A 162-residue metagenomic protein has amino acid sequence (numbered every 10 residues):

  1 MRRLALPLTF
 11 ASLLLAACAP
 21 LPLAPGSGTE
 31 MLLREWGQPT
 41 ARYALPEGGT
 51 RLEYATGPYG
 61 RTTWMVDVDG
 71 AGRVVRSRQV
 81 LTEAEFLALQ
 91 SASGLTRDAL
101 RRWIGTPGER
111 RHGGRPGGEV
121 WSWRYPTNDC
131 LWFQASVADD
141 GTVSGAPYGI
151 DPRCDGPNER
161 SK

Functional and structural regions predicted by a protein language model:
M1-F10: Bacterial N-terminal signal peptides that target proteins for export
L21, T82-S91, S122-W123: Second-shell loop/turn segments in exported
S27-A71, A92-K162: A cross-family detector of function-defining hotspots
R78-Q79, Y148: Beta-turn initiation residues at beta-strand->coil junctions
